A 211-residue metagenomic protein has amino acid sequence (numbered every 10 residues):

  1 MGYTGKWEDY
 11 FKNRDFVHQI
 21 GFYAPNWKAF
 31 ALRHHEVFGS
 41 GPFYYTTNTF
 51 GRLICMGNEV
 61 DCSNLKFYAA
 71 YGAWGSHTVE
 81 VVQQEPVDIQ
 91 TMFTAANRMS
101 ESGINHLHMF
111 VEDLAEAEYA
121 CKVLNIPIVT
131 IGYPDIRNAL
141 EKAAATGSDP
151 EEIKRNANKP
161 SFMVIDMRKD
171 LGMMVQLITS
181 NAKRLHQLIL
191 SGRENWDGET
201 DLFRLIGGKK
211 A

Functional and structural regions predicted by a protein language model:
M1-Y44, N58-V129, A139-A211: Glyoxalase I/VOC metalloenzyme domain signal
T47-L53: Short active-site-proximal "capping" loops at secondary-structure junctions
G132-D135: Long, charge-patterned amphipathic alpha-helical coiled-coil/hairpin "stalk" segments used as oligomerization
